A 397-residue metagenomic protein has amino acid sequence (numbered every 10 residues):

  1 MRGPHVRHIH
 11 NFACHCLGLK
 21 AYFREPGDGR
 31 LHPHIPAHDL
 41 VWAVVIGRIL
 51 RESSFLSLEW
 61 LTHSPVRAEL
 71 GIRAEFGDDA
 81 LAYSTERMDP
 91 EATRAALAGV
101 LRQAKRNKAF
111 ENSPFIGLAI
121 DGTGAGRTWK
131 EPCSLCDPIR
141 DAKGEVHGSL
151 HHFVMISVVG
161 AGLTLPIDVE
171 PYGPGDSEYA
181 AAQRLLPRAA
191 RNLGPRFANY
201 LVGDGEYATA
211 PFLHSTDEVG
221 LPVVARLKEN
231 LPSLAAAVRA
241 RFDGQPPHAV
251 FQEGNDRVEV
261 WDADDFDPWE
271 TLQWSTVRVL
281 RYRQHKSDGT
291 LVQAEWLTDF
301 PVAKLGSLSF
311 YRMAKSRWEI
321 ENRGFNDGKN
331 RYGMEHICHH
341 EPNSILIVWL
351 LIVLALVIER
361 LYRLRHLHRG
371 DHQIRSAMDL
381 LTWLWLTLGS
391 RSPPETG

Functional and structural regions predicted by a protein language model:
M1-R7, L19-K20, A249-D267, K329-R331 (+1 more regions): A short, flexible helix-boundary coil/loop motif
R2-W42: Basic, short loop/linker segments at the boundary and entry of helix-turn-helix/winged-helix-like folds
I9-F12, L58, K304-H339: Short amphipathic alpha-helical "interface-anchor" segments enriched in bulky aromatics
L31-G99, T216: Short, positively charged, Gly/Tyr-enriched micro-motifs that form contact patches at catalytic or ligand/partner
A43-V44, L58, G77, L81 (+8 more regions): Short, conserved catalytic/metal-binding motifs centered on acidic residues
A82-A161: Active-site-proximal, Lys/Arg-enriched surface segment that forms a nucleic-acid-binding/basic interface patch
R140-R196: Electropositive, glycine- and tryptophan-enriched low-complexity nucleic-acid-binding patches
V224-R317: An anionic, glycine-rich sequence signature occurring as long contiguous blocks
